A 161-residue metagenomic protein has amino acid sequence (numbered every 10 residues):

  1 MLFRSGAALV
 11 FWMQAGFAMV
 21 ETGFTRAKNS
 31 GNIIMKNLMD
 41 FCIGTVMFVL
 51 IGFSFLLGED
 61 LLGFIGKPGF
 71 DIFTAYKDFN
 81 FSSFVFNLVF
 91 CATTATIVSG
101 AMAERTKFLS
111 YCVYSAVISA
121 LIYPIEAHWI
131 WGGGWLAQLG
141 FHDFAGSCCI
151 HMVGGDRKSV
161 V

Functional and structural regions predicted by a protein language model:
F3-V161: Hydrophobic alpha-helical transmembrane bundles of multi-pass membrane proteins
